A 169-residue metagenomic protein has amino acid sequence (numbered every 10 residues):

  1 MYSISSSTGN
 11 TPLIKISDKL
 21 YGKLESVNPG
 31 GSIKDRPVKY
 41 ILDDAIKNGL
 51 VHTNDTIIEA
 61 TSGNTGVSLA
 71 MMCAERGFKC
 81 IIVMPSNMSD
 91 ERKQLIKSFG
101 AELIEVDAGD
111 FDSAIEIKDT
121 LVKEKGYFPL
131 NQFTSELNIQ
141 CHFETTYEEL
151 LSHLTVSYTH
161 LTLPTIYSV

Functional and structural regions predicted by a protein language model:
M1-L161: PLP-dependent amino-acid enzyme catalytic core
H160-V169: Single conserved hydrophobic/aromatic residue that forms the stacking wall/gate of nucleotide- or nucleobase-binding
